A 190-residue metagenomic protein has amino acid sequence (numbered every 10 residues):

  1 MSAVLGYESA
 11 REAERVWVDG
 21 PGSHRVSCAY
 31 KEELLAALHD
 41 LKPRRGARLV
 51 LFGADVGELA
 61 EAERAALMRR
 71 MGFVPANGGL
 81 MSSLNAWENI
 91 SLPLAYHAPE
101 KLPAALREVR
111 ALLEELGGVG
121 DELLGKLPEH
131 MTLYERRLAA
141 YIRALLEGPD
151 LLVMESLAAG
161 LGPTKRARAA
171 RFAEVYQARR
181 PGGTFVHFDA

Functional and structural regions predicted by a protein language model:
V4-P43: Glycine-rich P-loop/Walker A and Walker A-like loops and their local beta1-loop-alpha1 context in P-loop NTPases
L41, R70, V74-M81: Catalytic "switch" loops of ABC-type ATPases
R44-G57: Conserved ABC transporter NBD signature motif
V56-G72: ABC ATPase NBD coupling module
N77, S83-P99, A104, E108: Q-loop/switch helix immediately C-terminal to the Walker
L112-E129: Conserved ABC nucleotide-binding domain
A140-Y141: Hydrophobic anchor residue at the start of the ABC signature
A144-L145: ABC ATPase C-loop
